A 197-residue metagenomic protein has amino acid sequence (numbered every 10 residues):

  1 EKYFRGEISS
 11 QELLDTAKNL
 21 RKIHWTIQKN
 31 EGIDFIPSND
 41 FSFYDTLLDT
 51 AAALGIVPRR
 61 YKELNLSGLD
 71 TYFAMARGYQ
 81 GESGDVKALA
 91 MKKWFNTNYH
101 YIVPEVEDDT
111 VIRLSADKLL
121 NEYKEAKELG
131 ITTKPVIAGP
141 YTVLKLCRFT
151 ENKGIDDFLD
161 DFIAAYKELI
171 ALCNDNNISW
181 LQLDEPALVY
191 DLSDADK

Functional and structural regions predicted by a protein language model:
E1-K197: Domain-level signal for soluble alpha/beta catalytic cores
